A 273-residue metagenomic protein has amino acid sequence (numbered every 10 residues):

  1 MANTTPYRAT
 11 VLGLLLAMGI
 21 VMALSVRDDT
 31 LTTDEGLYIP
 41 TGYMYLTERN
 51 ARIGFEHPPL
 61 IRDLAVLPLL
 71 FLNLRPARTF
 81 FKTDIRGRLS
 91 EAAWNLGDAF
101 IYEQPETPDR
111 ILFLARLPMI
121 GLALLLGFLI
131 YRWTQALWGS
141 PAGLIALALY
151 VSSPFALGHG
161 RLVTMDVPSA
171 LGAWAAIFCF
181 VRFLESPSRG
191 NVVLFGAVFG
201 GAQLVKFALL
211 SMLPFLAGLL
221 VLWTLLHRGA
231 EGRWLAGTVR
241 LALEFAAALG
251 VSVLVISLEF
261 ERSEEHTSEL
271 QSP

Functional and structural regions predicted by a protein language model:
P6-E35, T47-N50, L74-R78, L149-S152 (+2 more regions): Transmembrane signal-anchor helices characteristic of membrane glycosylation enzymes that use polyprenol
T32-T33, R161-S169: Short acidic/glycine- and proline-prone juxtamembrane loop motifs at membrane-interface regions of multi-pass membrane
R52-P118, S268: Interfacial juxtamembrane loops and adjacent helix segments that form the catalytic/substrate-binding surfaces
L117-L137, A175-C179: Transmembrane-helix motifs of polytopic, lipid-linked glycan transferases
Q135-L137, A176-V192, T224-H227: Membrane-interface transmembrane helices that cradle and orient dolichyl/undecaprenyl
A146-V151, F178, F199, Q203: Short helix- or helix-capping micro-motifs that position conserved polar/aromatic residues at function-defining sites
L184-G200, R233-T238: Short hydrophobic alpha-helices at membrane interfaces in multi-pass membrane enzymes
V193-L194, A208-W223: Transmembrane-embedded, aromatic-rich helix segments that form part of the hydrophobic channel/pocket engaging
